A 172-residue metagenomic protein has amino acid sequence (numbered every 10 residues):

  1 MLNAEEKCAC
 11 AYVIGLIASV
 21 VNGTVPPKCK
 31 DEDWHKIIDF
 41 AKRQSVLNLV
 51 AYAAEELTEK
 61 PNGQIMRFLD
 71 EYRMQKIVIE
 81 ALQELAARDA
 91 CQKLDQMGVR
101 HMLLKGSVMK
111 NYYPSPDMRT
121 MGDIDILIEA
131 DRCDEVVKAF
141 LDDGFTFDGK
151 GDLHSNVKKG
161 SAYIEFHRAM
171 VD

Functional and structural regions predicted by a protein language model:
M1-G122, I128-D172: Conserved NTP-donor binding/palm subdomain of two-metal-ion nucleotidyltransferases/polymerases, i.e., the charged
